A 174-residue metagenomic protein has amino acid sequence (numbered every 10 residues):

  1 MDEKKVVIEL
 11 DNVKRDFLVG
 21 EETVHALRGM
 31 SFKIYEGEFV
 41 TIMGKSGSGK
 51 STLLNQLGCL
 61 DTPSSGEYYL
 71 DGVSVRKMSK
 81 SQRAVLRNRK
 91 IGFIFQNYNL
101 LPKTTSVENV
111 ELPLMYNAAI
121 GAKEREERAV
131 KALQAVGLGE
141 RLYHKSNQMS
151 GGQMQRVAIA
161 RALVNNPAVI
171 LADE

Functional and structural regions predicted by a protein language model:
V6-E174: ABC family nucleotide-binding domain
